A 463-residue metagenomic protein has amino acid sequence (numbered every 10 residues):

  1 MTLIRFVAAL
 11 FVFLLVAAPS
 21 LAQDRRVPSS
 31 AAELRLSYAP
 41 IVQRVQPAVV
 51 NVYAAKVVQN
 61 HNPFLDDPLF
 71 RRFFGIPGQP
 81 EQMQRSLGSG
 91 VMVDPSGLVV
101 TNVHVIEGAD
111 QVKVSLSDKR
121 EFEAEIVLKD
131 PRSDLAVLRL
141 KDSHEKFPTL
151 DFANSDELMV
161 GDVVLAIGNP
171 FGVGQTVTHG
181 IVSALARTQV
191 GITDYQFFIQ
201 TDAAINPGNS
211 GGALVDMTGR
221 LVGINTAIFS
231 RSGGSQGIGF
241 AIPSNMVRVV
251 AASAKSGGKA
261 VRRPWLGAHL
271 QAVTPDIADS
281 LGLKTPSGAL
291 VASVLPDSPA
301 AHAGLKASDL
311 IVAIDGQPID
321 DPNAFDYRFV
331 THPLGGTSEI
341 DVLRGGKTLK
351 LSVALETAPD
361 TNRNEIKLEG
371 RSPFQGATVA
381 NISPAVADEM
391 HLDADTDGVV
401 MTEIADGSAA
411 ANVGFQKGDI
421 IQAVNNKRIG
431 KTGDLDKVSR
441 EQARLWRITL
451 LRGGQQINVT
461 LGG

Functional and structural regions predicted by a protein language model:
T2-R5, L21-S29, L36-P40, S89-V91 (+8 more regions): C-terminal recognition in membrane/secretory proteostasis and scaffolding
V7-A17: Bacterial N-terminal signal peptides
Q23-P40, R44-V99, E107-A109, R120 (+5 more regions): Glycine-biased strand-turn-strand hairpin within the trypsin-fold
R25-R26, A31, Y38, N60-N62 (+8 more regions): Active-site loop architecture of trypsin-fold serine endopeptidases
V52-A55, P95, N102, V127-K129 (+12 more regions): Residue-level recognition of beta-strand microenvironments
L87, V93-D94, L116, E121 (+3 more regions): Short, acidic, Ser/Thr-enriched surface-loop or helix-capping motifs
L98, R120, A153-G174, A254: Short glycine/Trp-rich loop-beta-loop segment that forms part of the substrate-binding cleft
P148-N154, D162-L165, P207-S210, T378: Cleft-lining beta-strand/loop regions that shape enzyme active-site pockets
